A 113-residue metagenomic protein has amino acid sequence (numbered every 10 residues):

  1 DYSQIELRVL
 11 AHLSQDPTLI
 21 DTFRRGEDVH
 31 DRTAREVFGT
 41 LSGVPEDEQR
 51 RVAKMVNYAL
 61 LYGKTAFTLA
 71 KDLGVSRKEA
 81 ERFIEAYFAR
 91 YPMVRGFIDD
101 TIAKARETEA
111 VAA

Functional and structural regions predicted by a protein language model:
Y2-A113: Helical catalytic core of nucleic-acid polymerases
